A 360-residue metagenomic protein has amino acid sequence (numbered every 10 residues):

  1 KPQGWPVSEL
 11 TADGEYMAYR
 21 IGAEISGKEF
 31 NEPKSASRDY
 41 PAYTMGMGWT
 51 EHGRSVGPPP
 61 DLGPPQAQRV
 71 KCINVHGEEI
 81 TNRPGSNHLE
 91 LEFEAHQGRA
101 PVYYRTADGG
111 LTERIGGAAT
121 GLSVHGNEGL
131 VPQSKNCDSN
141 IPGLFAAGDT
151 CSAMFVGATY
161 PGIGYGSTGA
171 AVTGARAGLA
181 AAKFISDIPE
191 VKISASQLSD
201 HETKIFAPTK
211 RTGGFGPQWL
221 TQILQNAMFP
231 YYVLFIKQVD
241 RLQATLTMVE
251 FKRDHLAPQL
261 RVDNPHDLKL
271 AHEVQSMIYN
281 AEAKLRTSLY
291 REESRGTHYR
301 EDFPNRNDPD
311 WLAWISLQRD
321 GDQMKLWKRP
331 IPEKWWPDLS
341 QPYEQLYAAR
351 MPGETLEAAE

Functional and structural regions predicted by a protein language model:
K1-Y43, Y160-A180: Glycine-rich loop(s) and the adjacent beta-strand/alpha-helix scaffold that form part
S8, A12, Q66, T168-A171 (+5 more regions): Electropositive phosphate-/nucleotide-binding environments in soluble metabolic enzymes
M17-I21, A147-T150, R176-F184, K204 (+7 more regions): Generic, well-ordered alpha-helical scaffold segments in large soluble proteins
E24-F30, F184-A195, H298-R300: Acidic/polar loop patches that form or flank catalytic/metal-binding clefts of enzymes that bind anionic ligands
G27-P161, F229-E360: Mobile, glycine/GP-rich and aromatic-enriched active-site lid/loop segments adjacent to catalytic centers
N127, C151-I193: A conserved active-site cap/scaffold subdomain adjacent to cofactor or substrate pockets
F184-H266: Long, amphipathic alpha-helical stalk/connector segments used for oligomerization, subunit docking, or mechanical
